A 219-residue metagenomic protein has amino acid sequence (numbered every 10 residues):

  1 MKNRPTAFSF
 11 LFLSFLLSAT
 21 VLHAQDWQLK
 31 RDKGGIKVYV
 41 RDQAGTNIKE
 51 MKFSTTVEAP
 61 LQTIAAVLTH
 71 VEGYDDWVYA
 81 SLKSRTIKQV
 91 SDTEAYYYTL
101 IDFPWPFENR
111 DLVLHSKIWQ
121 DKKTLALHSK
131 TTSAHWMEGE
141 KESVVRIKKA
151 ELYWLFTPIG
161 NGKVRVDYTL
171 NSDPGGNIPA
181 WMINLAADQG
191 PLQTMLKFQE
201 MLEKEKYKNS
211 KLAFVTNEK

Functional and structural regions predicted by a protein language model:
M1-A7: Positively charged n-region of N-terminal signal peptides that target proteins for export
S9-A19: Bacterial N-terminal signal peptides
T20-A24: Sec/Tat signal peptide C-region and signal peptidase I cleavage site
Q25-K219: Eukaryotic helix-grip
